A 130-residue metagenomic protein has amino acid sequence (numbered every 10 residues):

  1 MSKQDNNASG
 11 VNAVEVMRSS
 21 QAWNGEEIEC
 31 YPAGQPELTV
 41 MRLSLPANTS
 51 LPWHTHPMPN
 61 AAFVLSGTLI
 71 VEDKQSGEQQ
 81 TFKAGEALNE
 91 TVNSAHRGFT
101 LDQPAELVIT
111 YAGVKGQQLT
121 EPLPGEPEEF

Functional and structural regions predicted by a protein language model:
M1-T39, E72, T81, L123-F130: A short, N-terminal "cap"/entry segment at the start of jelly-roll beta-barrel domains of the cupin/DSBH fold
A33-P36, N48-F63: A short beta-loop-beta micro-motif enriched in histidine and acidic residues
Q35-V40, P46, N93, D102-A105: Extracytoplasmic
L45, D73-N93: Short acidic-glycine-tyrosine-enriched beta hairpin
W53, V71-E72, E90, A95-L101: Short beta-strand His + acidic residue motifs that chelate non-heme Fe in jelly-roll/DSBH and cupin folds
H56-Q75, E86: Glycine- and acidic-residue-biased ligand/ion/polar-headgroup-sensing regions
N89, Q103-L119: A short hydrophobic beta-strand segment most commonly corresponding to one strand of the jelly-roll/cupin
